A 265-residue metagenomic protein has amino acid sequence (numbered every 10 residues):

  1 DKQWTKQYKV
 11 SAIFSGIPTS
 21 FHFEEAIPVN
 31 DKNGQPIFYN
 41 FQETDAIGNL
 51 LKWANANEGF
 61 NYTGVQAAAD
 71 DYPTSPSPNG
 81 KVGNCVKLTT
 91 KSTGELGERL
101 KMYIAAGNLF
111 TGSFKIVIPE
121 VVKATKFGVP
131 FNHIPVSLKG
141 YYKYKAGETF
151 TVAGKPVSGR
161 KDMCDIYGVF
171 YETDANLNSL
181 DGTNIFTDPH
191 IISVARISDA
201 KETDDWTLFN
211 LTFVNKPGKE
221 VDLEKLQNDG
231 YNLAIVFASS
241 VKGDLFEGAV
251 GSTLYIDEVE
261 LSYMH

Functional and structural regions predicted by a protein language model:
D1-Q7: Short, exposed coil/turn segments at beta-strand boundaries within extracellular/luminal domains
K2, E172, F237-V241: Surface-exposed loop/turn motifs at beta-strand-loop junctions within extracellular Ig-like and Fibronectin type III
K9-P135, K161-D165, N178-L208, V214-K216 (+2 more regions): Aromatic (Trp/Tyr/Phe) and Gly/Pro-enriched flexible surface segments
I134-A146: A short beta-strand element within beta-rich, extracytoplasmic domains of secreted/secretory-pathway proteins
Y144-T151, S158-K161, D174-L177: Extended, low-complexity, turn-rich repeat/linker tracts enriched in Gly/Pro/Ser/Thr and Asp/Glu that occur
G154-P156, G243-L245: Short, conserved, GDST-rich strand-edge loop motifs in beta-rich repeat architectures
G168: Mobile, glycine-rich extracellular loop/lid and propeptide segments that shape or gate substrate/ligand access
Y171-T173, E260-H265: Short beta-strand-to-coil "C-cap" segments at the C-terminal boundary of structured domains/repeats, marking
